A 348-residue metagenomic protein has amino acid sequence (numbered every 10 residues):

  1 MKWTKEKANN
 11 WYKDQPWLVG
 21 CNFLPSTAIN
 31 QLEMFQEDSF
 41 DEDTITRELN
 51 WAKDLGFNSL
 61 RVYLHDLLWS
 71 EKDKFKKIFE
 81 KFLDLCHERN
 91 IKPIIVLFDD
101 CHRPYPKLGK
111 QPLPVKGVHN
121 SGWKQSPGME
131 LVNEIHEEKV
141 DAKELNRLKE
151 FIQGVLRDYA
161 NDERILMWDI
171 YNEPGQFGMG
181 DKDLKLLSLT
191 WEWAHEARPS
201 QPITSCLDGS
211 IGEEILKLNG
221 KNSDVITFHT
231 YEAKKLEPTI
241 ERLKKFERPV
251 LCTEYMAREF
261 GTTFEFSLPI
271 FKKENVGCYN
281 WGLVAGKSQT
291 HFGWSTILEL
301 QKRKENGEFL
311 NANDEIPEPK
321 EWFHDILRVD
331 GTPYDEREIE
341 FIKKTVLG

Functional and structural regions predicted by a protein language model:
M1-S223, F246, E259, E274 (+3 more regions): Active-site mouth of glycoside hydrolases
V19-G20, P249-T253, A257-G348: Substrate-binding cleft of secreted/luminal carbohydrate-active enzymes
K76, K235-R242: Active-site-adjacent beta->alpha loops and helix N-cap segments on the catalytic face of soluble alpha/beta enzymes
L85, R242, I270: Hydrophobic/aromatic ligand-binding patch that stacks against planar heteroaromatic rings of cofactors or nucleotides
E173-P174, T230, E254-Y255: Active-site metal-binding loops of divalent metal-dependent hydrolases
C206, F228, L251-E254: Active-site neighborhood of phospho(di)ester-bond hydrolases with catalytic His/Asp-centered motifs
L207-D208, H229-K235: A general structural motif
T239-L243, R248-T253: Active-site-flanking ligand-binding surface segments in enzyme catalytic domains
